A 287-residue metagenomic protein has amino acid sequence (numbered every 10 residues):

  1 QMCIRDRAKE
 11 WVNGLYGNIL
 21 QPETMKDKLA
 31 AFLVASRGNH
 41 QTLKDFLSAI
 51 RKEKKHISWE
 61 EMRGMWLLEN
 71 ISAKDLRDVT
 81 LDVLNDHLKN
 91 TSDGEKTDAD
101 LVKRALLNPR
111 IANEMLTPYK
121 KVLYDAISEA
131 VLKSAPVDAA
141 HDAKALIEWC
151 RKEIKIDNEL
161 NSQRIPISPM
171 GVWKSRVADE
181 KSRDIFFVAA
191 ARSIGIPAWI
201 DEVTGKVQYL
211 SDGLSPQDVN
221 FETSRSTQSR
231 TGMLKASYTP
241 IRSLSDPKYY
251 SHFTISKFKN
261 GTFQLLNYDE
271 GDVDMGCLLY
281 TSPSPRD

Functional and structural regions predicted by a protein language model:
Q1, L160-H252, S256-N260, E270-G276: Hydrophobic/aromatic-rich core segments of domains that either
M2-D6, Y280-D287: Conserved small/polar residues in nucleotide/adenosyl-binding loops
D6-K9, G17-N18, P22-S175, I185 (+1 more regions): Secondary-structure boundary elements
Y16, Y119, Y124, Y209 (+4 more regions): Sequence-level detector for tyrosine residue identity
N18-Q21, M275, Y280: Intrinsically disordered, low-complexity, compositionally biased regions/tails
W149, E153, R183, I194-G195 (+1 more regions): Generic structural signal for bulky hydrophobic/aromatic residues embedded in well-ordered secondary structure
L265: Active-site cores of enzymes that catalyze phosphoryl transfer or operate on phosphate-rich substrates
